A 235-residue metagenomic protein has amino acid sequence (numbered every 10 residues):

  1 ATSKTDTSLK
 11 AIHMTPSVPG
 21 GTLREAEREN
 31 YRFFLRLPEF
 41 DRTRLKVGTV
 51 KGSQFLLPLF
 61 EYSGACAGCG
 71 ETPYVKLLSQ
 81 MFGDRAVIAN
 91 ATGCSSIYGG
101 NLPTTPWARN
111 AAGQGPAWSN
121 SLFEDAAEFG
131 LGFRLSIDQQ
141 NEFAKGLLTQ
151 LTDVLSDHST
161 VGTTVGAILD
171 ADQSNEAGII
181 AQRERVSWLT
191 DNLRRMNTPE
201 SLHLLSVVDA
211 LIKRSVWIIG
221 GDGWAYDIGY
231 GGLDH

Functional and structural regions predicted by a protein language model:
A1-D6, T72, L77, M81-R85 (+4 more regions): Generic, well-ordered alpha-helical scaffold segments in large soluble proteins
A1-T22, A26, F33, T49 (+3 more regions): Iron-sulfur cluster-binding cysteine motifs and their immediate structural context in ferredoxin-like electron-transfer
P19-G21, N30-F33, L102-A111, G232-H235: Short secondary-structure boundary/capping segments
V50-E61, R183-L189, I212: Gly-rich Lys/Arg/Thr-decorated short loops/hinges at beta-loop-alpha junctions or inter-strand turns that position
Q54-A65, D125-G130, A167, A171 (+2 more regions): Glycine- and acidic
E71-L77, D84-V87, I97-T104, M196-H235: Thiamine diphosphate
G100-D138: Mobile "lid/hinge" segments at catalytic clefts and subdomain interfaces of large enzymes
L122-N197: N-terminal leader/propeptide and maturation segments of large enzyme subunits in energy/redox metabolism and hydrolases
